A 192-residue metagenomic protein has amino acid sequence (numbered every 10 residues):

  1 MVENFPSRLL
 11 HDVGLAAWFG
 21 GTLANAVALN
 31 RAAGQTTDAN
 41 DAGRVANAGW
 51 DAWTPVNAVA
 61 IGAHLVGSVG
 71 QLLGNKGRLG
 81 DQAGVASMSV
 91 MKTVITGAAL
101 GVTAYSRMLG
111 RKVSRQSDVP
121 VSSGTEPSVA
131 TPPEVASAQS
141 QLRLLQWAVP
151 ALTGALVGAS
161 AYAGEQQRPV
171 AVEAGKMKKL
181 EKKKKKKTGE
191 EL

Functional and structural regions predicted by a protein language model:
M1-L192: Short amphipathic, positively biased membrane-proximal segments that drive organelle/inner-membrane targeting
